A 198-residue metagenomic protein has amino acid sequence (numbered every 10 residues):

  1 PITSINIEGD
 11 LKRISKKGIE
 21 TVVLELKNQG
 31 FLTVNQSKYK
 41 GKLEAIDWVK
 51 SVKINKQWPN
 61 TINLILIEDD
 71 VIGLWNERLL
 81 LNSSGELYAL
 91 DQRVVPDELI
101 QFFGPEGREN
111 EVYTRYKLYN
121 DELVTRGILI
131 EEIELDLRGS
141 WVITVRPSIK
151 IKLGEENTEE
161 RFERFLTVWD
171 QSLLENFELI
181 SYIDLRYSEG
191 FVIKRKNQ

Functional and structural regions predicted by a protein language model:
P1-R93: Terminal hydrophobic membrane-targeting helix
I2, I14, D47, Q57-T61 (+8 more regions): Extracytoplasmic
N6, E25-Q29, Q101-E109, S148-E156: Second-shell loop/turn segments in exported
G9-L11, K56, L66-D70, G104 (+4 more regions): Flexible glycine-/small-residue-rich
K16, E20-V23, Q36, K40 (+4 more regions): Extracytoplasmic/secreted envelope proteins and their assembly/folding machinery, especially bacterial periplasmic
E44-K50, E122-L129, L173-E178: Short secondary-structure junctions
I62-R138, I143-T144, K150: Extracytoplasmic segments of membrane-associated envelope/inner-membrane machinery
E156-Q198: Extracytoplasmic/luminal low-complexity segments enriched in Pro/Gly and acidic/polar residues that act as flexible
